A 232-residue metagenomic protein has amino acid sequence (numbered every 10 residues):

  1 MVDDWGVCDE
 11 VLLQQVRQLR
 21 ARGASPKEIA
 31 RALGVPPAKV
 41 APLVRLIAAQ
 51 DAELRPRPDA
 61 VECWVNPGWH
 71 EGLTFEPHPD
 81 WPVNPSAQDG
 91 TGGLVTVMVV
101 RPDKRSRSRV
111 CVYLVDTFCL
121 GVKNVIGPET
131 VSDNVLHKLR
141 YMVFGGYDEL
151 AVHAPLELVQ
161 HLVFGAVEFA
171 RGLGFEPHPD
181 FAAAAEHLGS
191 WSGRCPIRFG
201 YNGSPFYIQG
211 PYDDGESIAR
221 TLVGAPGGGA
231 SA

Functional and structural regions predicted by a protein language model:
M1-W5: Short, Lys/Arg-enriched N-terminal segment that forms or immediately precedes the first helix of a structured domain
C8-A24: Short, amphipathic alpha-helical "recognition" segments used to contact nucleic acids or chromatin
R31-R45: Short, basic interhelical loop/turn and adjoining N-cap of the next helix at nucleic-acid- or acidic-partner-contacting
L46-D51: N-terminal intrinsically disordered, low-complexity, charge-rich
A52-A232: Non-catalytic terminal/accessory regions
